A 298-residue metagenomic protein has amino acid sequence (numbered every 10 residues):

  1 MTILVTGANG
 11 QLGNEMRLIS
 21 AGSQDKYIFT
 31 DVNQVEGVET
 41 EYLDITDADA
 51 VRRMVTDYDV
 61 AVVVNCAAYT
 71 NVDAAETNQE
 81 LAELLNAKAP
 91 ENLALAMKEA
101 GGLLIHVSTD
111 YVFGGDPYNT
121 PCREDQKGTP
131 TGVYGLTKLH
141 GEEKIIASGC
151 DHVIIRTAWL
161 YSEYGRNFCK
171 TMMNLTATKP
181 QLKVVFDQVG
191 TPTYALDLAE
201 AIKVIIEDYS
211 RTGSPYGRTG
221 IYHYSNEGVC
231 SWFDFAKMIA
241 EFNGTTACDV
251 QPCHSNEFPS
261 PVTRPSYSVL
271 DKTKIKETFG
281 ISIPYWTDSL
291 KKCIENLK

Functional and structural regions predicted by a protein language model:
T2-G22: N-terminal Rossmann NAD(P)H-binding glycine-rich loop of SDR-like oxidoreductase domains
I45-L85: NAD(P)H-binding glycine-rich loop region in Rossmannoid oxidoreductase-like domains and their noncatalytic homologs
D57, T77-I105: NAD(P)-cofactor binding segment of oxidoreductase domains
L84, A89-N92, V112-I155, W159-L160: Catalytic helix-loop patch of NAD(P)-dependent Rossmann-fold dehydrogenases
E143-G190, L196-V204: NAD(P)-dependent short-chain dehydrogenase/reductase
E163, Q188-A199, Y222-F242, K292: Substrate-binding strand-loop-helix patch in Rossmann-like NAD(P)-dependent oxidoreductase/epimerase domains
D208-P259: Mid/C-terminal beta-alpha module of Rossmann-like enzyme folds, strongest in SDR-family dehydrogenases/epimerases
W286-K298: Amphipathic terminal alpha-helices
